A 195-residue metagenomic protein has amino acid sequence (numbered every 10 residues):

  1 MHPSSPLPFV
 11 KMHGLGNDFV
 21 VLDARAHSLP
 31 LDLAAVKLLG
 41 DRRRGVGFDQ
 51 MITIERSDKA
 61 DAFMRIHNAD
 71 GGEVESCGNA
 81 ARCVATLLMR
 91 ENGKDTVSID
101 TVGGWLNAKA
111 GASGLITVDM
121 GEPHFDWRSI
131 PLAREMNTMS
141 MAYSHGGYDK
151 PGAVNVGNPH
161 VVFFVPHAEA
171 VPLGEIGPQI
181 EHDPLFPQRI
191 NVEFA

Functional and structural regions predicted by a protein language model:
M1-S113, V162-A195: A glycine-rich beta-to-alpha transition motif near the start of alpha/beta enzyme domains, typified by
L15, V102-G104, G121, S144-Y148: Short strand-coil-strand connectors
V118: Phosphate/adenylate-binding glycine loop and adjacent helical scaffold
H124-D126: Ligand-binding beta-strand-loop-alpha-helix segment within the catalytic cores of soluble metabolic enzymes
S129-P131: Short acidic, glycine/serine/threonine-rich loops at helix termini
M139-P172: Internal active-site segments that recognize and position negatively charged phosphoryl groups and nucleotide moieties
